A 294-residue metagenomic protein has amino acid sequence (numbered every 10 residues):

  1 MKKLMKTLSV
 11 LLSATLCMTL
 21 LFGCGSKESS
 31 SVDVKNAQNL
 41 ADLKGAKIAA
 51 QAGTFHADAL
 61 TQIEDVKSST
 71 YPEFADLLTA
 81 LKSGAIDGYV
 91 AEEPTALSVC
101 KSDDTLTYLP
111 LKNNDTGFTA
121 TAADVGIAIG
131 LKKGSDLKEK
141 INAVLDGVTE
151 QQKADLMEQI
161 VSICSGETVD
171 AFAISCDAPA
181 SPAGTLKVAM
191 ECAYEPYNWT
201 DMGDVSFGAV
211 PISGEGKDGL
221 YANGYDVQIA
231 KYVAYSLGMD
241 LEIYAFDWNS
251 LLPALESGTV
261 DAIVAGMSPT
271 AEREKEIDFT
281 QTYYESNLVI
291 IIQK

Functional and structural regions predicted by a protein language model:
K2-T15, F22-Q38, Q151-Y232, S236-L241: N-terminal hydrophobic or amphipathic helices and topogenic motifs
G25, T54, T119-D170, I229-S236 (+1 more regions): Extended ligand-binding regions for polar small-molecule ligands
E28-L43, T95-D124, Y235, D240-K294: Acidic, polar ligand-binding/catalytic clefts
K47-A50, T61-E73, L77-S83, E92 (+2 more regions): Extracytoplasmic small-molecule ligand-binding "clamshell" domains of the periplasmic binding protein/Venus flytrap
T54-F55, A75-D76, P94-T95, D136 (+2 more regions): Short alpha-helical
H56-A57, A96, A230, P269: A generic structural signal for short hydrophobic patches within well-formed alpha-helices
D58-I63, V99-S102: Short loop/helix-cap segments at secondary-structure boundaries that form the rim of catalytic
